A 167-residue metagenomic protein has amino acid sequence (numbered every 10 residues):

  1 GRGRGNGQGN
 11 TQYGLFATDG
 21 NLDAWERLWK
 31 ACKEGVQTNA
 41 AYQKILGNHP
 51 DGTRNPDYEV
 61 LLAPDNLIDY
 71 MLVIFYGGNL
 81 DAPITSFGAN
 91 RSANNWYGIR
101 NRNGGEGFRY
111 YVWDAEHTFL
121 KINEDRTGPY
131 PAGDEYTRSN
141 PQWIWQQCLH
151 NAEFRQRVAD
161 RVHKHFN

Functional and structural regions predicted by a protein language model:
G1-N79: ATP-dependent phospho-/nucleotidyl transfer catalytic cores
L15-F16, I45, I68, I74 (+7 more regions): Weak global preference for isoleucine
G20-D23, R27, L62-M71, F75 (+6 more regions): Generic recognition of stable, solvent-exposed alpha-helical segments in well-folded globular domains
N39-K44, N79-T85, F154, H165: Surface-exposed helix-capping loop/turn segments at secondary-structure junctions
R54-N55, G88-N90, I144: A short linear-motif detector with a strong N-terminal bias
V60-I122: Active-site acidic catalytic loop and adjacent metal/ATP-binding pocket of ATP-dependent phosphoryl transfer enzymes
N101-N167: C-terminal catalytic region of ATP-dependent kinase domains
